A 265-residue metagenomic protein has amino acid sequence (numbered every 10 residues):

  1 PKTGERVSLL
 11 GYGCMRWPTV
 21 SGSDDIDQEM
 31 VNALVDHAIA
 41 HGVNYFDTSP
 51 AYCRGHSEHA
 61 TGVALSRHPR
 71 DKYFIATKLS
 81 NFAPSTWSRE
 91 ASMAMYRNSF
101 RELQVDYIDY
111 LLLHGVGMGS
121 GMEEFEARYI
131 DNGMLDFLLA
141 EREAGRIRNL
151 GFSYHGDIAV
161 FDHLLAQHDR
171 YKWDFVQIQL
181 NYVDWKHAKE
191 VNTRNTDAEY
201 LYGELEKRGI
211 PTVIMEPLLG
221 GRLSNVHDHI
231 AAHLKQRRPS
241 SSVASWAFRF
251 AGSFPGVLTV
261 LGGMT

Functional and structural regions predicted by a protein language model:
P1-Y73, D106, F137-E143: N-terminal binding-site loop/beta-alpha segment at the start of enzyme catalytic domains that lines or forms
Y12, A38, F46, T61 (+8 more regions): Conserved, mostly hydrophobic/aromatic
M15-E29, K78-A91, M122-E124, G156 (+1 more regions): Active-site mouth loops of central-metabolism enzymes
D24-A38, W87-Q104, G156-Q167, V243-F250: Short, acidic/polar
V31, S57, S92, Y96 (+2 more regions): Aromatic/hydrophobic pocket-lining residues that form the small-molecule binding cavity in soluble enzyme cores
D71-A83, L113, I178-L180: A short, structured active-site edge motif that brings together acidic residues
F100-F125: Active-site groove signature of glycoside hydrolases
V116-T265: Beta/alpha (TIM)-barrel catalytic core signal, keyed to glycine-rich beta->alpha loops juxtaposed to Asp/Glu that bind
